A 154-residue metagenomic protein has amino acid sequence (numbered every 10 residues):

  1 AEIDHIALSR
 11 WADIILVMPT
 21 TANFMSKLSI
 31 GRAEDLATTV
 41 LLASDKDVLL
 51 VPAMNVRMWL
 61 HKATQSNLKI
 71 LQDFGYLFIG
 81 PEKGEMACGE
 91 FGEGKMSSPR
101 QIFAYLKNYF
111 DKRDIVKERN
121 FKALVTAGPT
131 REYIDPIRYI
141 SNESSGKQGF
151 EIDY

Functional and structural regions predicted by a protein language model:
A1-V48, V56-G146, F150-Y154: A cross-family phosphate/adenosyl-ligand binding-site feature
